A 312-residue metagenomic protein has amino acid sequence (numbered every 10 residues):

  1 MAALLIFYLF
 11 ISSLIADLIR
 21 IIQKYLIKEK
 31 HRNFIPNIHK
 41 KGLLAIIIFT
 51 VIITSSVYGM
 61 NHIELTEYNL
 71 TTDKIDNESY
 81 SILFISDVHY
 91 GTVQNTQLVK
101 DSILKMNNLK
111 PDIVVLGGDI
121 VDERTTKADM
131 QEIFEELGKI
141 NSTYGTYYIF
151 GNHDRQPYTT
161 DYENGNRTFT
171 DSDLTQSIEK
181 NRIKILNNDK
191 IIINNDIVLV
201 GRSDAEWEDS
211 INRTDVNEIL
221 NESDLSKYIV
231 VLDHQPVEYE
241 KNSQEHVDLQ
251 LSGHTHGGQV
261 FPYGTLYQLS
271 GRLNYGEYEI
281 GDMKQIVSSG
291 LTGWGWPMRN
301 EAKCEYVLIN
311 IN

Functional and structural regions predicted by a protein language model:
M1-N61: Non-catalytic terminal accessory segments
L44, V51-T54, T72, I219 (+1 more regions): Hydrophobic alpha-helical segments, principally membrane-spanning helices and signal/leader peptides
F49-K74, G91-Q97: Hydrophobic alpha-helical transmembrane segments in integral membrane proteins
K74-N312: Soluble catalytic domains of enzymes that build or remodel membrane lipids, polysaccharides, and related
